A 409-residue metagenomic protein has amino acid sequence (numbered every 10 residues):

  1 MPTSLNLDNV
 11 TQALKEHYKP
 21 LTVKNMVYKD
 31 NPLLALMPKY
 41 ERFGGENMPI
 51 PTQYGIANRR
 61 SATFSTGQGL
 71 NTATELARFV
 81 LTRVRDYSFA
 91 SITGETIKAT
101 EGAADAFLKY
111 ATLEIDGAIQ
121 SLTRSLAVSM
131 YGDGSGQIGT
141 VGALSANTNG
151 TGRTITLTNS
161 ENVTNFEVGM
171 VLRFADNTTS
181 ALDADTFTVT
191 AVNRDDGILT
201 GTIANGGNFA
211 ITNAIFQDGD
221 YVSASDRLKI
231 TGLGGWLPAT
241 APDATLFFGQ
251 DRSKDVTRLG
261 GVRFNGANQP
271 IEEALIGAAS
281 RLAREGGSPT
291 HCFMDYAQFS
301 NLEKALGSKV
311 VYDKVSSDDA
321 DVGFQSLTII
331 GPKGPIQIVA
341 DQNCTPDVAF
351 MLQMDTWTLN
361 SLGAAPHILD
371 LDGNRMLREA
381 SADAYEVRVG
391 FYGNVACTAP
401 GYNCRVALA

Functional and structural regions predicted by a protein language model:
M1-I56, L70, E75-A409: Core alpha/beta structural scaffold of self-assembling particle/tube/pore-forming proteins
N58-S61: Short, solvent-exposed loop/turn elements at domain surfaces
